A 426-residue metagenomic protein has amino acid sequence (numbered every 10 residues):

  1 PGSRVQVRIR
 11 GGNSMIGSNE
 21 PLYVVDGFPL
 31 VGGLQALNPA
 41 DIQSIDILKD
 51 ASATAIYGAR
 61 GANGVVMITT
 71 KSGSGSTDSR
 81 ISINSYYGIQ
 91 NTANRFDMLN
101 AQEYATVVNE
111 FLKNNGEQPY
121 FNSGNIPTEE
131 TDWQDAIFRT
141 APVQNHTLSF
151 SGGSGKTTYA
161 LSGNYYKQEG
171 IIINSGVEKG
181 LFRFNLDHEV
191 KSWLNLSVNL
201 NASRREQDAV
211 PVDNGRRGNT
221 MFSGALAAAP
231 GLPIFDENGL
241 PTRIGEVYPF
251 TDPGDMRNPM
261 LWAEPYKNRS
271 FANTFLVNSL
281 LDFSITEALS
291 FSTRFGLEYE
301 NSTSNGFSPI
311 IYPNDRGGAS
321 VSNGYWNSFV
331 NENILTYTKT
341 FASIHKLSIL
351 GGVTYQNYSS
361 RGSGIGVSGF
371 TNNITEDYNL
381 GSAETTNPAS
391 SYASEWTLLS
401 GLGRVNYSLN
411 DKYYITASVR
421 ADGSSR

Functional and structural regions predicted by a protein language model:
P1-F184, H188-S203, L276-V277, E395: Short, small/polar-rich motifs associated with maturation and membrane association, primarily at protein termini
V7, V66, L148, F184 (+6 more regions): Membrane-embedded beta-strands of outer-membrane beta-barrel proteins, especially the hydrophobic/small aromatic
V24, I42, G180-F184, L289 (+5 more regions): Extended, hydrophobic alpha-helical segments in both membrane/secreted and soluble proteins
G75-E130, I171-I173, L181, N185-T274 (+1 more regions): Surface-exposed loop/interface segments of Gram-negative outer-membrane beta-barrel transport/assembly proteins
V143, S154-G155, K191, S284-T286 (+2 more regions): Outer-membrane beta-barrel channels and translocator barrels
K156-Y159, W193-L196, A288-F291, H345 (+1 more regions): Repeated loop/turn-to-beta-strand initiation elements of outer-membrane beta-barrel proteins
G163-N164, S279, Y407, K412: Extended, hydrophobic/aromatic-rich amphipathic alpha-helical segments that build helical scaffolds
E169, G423-S425: Short, solvent-exposed loop/turn segments at secondary-structure junctions
